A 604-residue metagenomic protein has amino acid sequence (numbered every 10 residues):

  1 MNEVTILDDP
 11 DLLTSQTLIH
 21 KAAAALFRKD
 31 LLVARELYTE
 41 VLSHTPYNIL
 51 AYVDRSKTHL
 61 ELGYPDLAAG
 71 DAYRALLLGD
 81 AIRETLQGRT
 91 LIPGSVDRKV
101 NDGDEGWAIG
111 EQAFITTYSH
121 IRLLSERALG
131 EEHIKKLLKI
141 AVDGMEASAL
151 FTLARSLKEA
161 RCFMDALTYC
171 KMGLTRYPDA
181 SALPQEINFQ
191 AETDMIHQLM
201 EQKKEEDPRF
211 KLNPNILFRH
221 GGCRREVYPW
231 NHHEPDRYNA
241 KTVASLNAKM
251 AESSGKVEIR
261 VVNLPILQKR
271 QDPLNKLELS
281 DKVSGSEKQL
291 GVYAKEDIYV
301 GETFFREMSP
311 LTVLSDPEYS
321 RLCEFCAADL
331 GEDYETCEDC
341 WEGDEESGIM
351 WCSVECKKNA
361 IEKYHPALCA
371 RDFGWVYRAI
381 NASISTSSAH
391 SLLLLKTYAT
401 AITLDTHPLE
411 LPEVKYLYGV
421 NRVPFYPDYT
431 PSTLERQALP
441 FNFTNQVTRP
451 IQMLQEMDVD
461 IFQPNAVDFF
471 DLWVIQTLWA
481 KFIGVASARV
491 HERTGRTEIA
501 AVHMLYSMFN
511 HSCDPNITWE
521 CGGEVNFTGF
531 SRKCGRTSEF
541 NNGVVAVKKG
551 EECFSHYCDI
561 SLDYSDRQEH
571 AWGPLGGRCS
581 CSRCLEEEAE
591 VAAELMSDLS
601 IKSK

Functional and structural regions predicted by a protein language model:
M1-K604: Short alpha-helical interaction motifs and adjacent low-complexity tails used for partner binding in regulatory proteins
